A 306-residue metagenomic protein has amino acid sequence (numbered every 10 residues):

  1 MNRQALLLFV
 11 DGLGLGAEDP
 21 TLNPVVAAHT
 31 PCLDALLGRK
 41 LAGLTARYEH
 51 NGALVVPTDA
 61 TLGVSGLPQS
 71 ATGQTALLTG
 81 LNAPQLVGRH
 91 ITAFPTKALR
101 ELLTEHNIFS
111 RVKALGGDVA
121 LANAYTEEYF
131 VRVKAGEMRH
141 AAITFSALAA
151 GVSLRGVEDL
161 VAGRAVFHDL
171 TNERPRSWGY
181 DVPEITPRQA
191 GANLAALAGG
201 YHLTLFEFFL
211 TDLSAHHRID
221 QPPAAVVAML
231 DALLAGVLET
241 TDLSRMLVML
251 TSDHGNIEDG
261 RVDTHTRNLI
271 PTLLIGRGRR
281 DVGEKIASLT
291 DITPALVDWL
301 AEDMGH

Functional and structural regions predicted by a protein language model:
N2, G14-R111, L115, E127-R139 (+4 more regions): Active-site nucleophile/metal-coordination loop of metallo-enzymes that catalyze phosphate/sulfate and related
L6-L15, M229-H265, L296: Metal-dependent active-site segment of extracytoplasmic phospho-/sulfohydrolases and closely related
G16-E18, S214-A215, I257-V262, D281-V282: Short active-site-adjacent structural elements
G66-H216: His/Asp/Glu-rich, glycine-adjacent segments that coordinate divalent cations and/or stabilize oxyanion chemistry on
T72, R267-L269: Short, solvent-exposed loop/turn segments at the edges of secondary structure
I185, A192, T204, D212-M246 (+1 more regions): A long, amphipathic alpha-helix that forms part of the scaffold/cap immediately adjacent to metal-dependent active
R279-A287: A short, structured beta-strand-centered segment in the mid-to-C-terminal lobe of catalytic cores from group-transfer
